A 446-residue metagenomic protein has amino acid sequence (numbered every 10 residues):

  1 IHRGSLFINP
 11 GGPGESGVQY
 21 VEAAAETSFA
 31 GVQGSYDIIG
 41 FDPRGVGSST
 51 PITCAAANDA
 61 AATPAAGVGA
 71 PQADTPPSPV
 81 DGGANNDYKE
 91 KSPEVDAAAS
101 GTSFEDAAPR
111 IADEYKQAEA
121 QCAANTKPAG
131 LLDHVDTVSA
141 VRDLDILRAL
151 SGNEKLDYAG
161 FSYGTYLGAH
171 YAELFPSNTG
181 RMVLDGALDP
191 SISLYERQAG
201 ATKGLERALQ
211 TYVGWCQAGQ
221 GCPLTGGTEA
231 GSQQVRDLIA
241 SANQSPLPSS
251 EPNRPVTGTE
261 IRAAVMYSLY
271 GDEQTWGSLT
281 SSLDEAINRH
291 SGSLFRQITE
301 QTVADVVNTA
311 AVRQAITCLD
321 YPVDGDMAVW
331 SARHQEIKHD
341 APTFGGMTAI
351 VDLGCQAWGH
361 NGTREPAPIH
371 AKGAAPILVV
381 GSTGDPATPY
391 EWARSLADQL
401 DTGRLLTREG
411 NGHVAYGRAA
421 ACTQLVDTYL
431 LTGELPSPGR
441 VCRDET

Functional and structural regions predicted by a protein language model:
I1-A107, T383, S395: N-terminal cap/lid subdomain of alpha/beta-hydrolase-fold enzymes
S16, V141-R142, G160-A172: Glycine-rich nucleophile elbow surrounding the catalytic serine of serine-hydrolase chemistry
T53-D96, H170-Q234, S268, S281-Q297 (+1 more regions): A catalytic-pocket lid/entrance helix-loop region that shapes and gates access to the active site across common
A70-G82, D87-E94, S100, G231-A375 (+1 more regions): Alpha/beta-hydrolase fold active-site neighborhood
K127, V141-K155: Conserved acidic catalytic loop of the alpha/beta-hydrolase fold
K372-G373, L378-G381, D385: Short beta-strand/loop motif that positions the catalytic acidic residue of the alpha/beta-hydrolase fold
P386-E391: Conserved alpha/beta-hydrolase "acid-adjacent" motif
E409-T446: Catalytic active-site module of serine/aspartate enzymes centered on a nucleophile-bearing elbow/loop
